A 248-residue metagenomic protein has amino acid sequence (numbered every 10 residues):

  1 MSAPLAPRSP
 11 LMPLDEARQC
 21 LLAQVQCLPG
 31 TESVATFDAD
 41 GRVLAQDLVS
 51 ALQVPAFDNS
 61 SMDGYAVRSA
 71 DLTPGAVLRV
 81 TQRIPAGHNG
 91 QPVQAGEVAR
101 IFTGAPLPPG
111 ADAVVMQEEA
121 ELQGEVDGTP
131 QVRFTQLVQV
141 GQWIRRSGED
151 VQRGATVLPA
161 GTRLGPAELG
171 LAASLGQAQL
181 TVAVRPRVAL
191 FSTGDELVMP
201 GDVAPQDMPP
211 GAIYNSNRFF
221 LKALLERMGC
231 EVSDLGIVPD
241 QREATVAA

Functional and structural regions predicted by a protein language model:
M1-P74: Short, low-complexity N-terminal leaders and the immediately following helix N-cap/first helix
S2-R8, A66-D234: Short, glycine/charged-enriched hinge/interface segments at domain edges or termini
L235-R242: Short beta->alpha junction loops
T245: Catalytic cores of alpha/beta
